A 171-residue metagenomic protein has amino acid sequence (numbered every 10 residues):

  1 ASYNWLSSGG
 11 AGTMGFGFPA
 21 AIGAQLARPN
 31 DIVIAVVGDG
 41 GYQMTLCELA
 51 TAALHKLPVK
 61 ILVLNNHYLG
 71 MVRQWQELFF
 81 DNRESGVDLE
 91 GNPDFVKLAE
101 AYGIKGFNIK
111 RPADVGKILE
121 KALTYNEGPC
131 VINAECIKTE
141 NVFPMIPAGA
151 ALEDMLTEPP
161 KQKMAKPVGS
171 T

Functional and structural regions predicted by a protein language model:
A1-T171: Thiamine diphosphate
